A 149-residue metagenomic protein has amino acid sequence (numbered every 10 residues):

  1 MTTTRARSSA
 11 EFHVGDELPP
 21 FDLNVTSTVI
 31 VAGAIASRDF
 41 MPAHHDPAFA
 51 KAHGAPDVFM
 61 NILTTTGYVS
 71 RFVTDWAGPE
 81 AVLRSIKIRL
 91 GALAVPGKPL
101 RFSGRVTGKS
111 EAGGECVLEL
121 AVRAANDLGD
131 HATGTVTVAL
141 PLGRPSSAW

Functional and structural regions predicted by a protein language model:
M1-L18, V95-W149: HotDog/MaoC-like acyl-thioester-processing domains
T2-A81, P145-W149: Hot-dog-fold acyl-thioester-processing enzymes
R5, S85-G91: Short structured motifs
D22, A92-A94: Structured beta->alpha junctions
D22, S85-K87, T133-T137: Well-ordered beta-strand positions in beta-sheet-rich domains
T26, G91, A139-P141: A structural detector for beta-sheet-dominated domains
